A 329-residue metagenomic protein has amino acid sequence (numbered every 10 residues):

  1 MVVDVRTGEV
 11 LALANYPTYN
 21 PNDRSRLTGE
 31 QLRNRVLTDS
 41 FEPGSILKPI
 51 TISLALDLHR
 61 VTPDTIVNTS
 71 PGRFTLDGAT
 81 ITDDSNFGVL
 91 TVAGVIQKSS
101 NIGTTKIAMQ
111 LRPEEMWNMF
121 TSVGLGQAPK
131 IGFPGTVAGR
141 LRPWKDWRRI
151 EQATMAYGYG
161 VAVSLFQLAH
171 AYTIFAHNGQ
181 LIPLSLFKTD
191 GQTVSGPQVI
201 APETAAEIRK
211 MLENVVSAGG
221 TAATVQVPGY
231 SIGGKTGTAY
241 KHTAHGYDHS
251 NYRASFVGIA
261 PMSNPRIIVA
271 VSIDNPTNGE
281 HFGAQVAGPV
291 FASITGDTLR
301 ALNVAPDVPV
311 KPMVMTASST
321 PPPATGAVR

Functional and structural regions predicted by a protein language model:
M1-S45, I50-P276, G283, M315-S318 (+1 more regions): Beta-lactam-recognizing serine transpeptidase/beta-lactamase-like catalytic domain environment
L168, G283-G296: Short, charged, low-complexity patches
A176, V216, A292-L299, N303: Short amphipathic alpha-helical signal-transduction/dimerization elements
Q180-P183, L302-P306: Glycine-rich phosphate/pyrophosphate-binding loops and their adjacent beta-strand/loop elements at enzyme active sites
T277-G279, R300-A301: Short beta-strands and strand-coil junctions in structured, solvent-facing domains, enriched
A305-M315: Short, flexible loop/turn segments with low-complexity composition
